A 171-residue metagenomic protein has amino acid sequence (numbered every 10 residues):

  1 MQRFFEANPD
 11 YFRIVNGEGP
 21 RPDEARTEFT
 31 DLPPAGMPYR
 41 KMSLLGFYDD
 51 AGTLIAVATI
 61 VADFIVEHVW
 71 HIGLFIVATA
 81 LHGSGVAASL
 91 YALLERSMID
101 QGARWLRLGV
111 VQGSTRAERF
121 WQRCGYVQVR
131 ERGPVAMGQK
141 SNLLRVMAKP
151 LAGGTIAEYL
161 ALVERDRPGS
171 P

Functional and structural regions predicted by a protein language model:
R3-H82, Y91-L93, S97, P134 (+1 more regions): Acetyl-CoA-dependent GNAT
V57, V111-Q112: Short amphipathic helical patch at the helix-1/turn junction of helix-turn-helix
H71, G102-R104, L143: Short loop/turn motifs at secondary-structure junctions
M98-G109: Conserved GNAT acetyl-CoA-binding A-motif
R107-V111, Q122, V127-R145: Conserved catalytic-core motifs of GNAT/GCN5-like acyltransferases
A117: Helix-turn-helix
